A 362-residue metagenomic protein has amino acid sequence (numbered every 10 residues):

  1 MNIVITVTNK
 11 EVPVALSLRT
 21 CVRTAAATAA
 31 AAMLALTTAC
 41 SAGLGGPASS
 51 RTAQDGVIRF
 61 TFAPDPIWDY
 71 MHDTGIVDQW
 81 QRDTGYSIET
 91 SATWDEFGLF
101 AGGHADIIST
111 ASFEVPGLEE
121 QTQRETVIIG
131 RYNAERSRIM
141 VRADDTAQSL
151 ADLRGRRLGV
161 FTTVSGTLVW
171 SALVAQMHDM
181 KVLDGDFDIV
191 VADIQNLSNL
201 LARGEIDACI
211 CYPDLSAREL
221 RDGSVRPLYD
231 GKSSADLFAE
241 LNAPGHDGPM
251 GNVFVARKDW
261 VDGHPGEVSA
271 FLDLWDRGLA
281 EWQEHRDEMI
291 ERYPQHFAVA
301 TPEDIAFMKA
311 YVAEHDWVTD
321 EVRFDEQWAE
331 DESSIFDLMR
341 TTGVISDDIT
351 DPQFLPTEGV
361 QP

Functional and structural regions predicted by a protein language model:
N9-A29: Bacterial N-terminal signal peptides that target proteins for export
L36-A39: C-terminal motif of bacterial Sec signal peptides marking the signal peptidase cleavage site
S41-L44: Bacterial signal peptide processing site
G46-V191, D207, S224: Short, glycine-/small- and polar/acidic-enriched structural segments that line small-molecule recognition paths
D78-G85, S233-D247, H315-Q327: Short, solvent-exposed loop/beta-turn-alpha elements that line the ligand-binding surface or hinge of extracytoplasmic
F113-E114, N196, R203-P294: Pocket-lining segment of extracytoplasmic ligand-binding domains
V261-T342: Secondary-structure end/capping motifs
A329-P362: Conserved C-terminal helix/tail region of periplasmic/extracytoplasmic solute-binding proteins
